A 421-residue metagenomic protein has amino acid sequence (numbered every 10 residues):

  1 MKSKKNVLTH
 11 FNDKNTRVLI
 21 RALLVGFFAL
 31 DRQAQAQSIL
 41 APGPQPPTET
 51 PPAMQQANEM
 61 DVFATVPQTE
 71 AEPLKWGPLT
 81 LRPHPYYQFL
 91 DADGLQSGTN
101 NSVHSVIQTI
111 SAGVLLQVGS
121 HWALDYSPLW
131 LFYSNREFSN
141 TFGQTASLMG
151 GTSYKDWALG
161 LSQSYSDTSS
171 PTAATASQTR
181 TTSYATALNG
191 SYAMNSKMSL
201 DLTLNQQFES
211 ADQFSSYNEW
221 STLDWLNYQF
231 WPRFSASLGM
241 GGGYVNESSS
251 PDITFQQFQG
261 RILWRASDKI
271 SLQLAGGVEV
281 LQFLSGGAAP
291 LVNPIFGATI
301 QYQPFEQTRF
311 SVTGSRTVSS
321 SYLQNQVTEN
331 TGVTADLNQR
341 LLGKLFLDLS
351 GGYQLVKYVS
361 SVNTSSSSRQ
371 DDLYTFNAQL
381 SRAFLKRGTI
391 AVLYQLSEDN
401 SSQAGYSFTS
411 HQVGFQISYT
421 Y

Functional and structural regions predicted by a protein language model:
M1-M60: Cleavable N-terminal export/targeting peptides
Q37-Y421: Gram-negative and organellar
